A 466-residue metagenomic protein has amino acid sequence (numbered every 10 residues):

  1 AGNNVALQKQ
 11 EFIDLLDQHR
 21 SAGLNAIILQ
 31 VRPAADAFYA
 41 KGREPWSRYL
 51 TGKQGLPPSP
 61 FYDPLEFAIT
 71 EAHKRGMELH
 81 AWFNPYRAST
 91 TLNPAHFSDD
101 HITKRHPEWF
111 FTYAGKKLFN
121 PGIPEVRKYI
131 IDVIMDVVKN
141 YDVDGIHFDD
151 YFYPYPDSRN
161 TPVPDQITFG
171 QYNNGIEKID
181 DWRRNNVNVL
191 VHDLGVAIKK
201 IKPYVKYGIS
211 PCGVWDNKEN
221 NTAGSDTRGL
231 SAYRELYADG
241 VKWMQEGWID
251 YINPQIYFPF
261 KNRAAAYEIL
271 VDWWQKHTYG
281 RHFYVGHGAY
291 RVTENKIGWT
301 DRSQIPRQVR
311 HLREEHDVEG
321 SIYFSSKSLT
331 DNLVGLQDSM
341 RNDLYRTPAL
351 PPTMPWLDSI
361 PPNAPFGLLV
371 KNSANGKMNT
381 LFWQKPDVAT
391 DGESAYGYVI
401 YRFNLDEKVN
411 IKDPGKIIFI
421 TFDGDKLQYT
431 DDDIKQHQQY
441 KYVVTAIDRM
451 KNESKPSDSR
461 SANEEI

Functional and structural regions predicted by a protein language model:
A1-K9, A81, Y86-D136, N140 (+1 more regions): Active-site-adjacent "subsite" loops/lids of carbohydrate-active enzymes
Q10-D36, N140-Y141: Catalytic domains of carbohydrate-active enzymes, especially glycoside hydrolases
A37-G52, R87-A114, D150-N174, E219-L230: Aromatic- and acidic-residue-enriched segments that line the glycan-binding/catalytic groove of carbohydrate-active
E125, Y129-V133, K139-N140, D144-F148 (+4 more regions): Active-site neighborhood of glycoside hydrolase catalytic domains
Y237-V241, Q245-R263, Y279-W356: Substrate-binding cleft of secreted/luminal carbohydrate-active enzymes
G335-E393, Q436, K451-I466: Pro/Thr/Ser/Gly-rich low-complexity, intrinsically disordered linker/stalk tracts
P386-D413, Q439: Solvent-exposed loop/turn segments flanking beta-strands in beta-repeat/beta-sandwich domains
D431-E453: Beta-strand-rich modules
